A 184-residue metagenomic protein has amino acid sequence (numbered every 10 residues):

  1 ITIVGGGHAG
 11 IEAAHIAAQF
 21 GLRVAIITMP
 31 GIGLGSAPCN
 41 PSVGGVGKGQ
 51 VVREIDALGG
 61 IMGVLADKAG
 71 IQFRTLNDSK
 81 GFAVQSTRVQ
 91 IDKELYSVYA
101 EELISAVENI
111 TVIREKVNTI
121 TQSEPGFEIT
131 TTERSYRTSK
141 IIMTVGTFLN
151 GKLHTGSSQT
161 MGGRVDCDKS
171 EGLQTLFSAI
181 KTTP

Functional and structural regions predicted by a protein language model:
I1-A9: Beta1/beta-strand and adjacent pyrophosphate-binding region of the FAD-binding site in flavoprotein oxidoreductases
V4, M143-T144: Redox-cofactor binding/interface segments in oxidoreductases and associated redox assembly factors
H15-T119, T144-D168, G172-Q174, S178-P184: Conserved N-terminal/central alpha/beta ligand/cofactor-binding core
S123-E128: Short, hydrophobic/aromatic-rich segments at coil-to-beta transitions
T131-K140: Core beta-strand elements of the Rossmann-like FAD/NAD(P) dinucleotide-binding domain in flavoenzyme oxidoreductases
